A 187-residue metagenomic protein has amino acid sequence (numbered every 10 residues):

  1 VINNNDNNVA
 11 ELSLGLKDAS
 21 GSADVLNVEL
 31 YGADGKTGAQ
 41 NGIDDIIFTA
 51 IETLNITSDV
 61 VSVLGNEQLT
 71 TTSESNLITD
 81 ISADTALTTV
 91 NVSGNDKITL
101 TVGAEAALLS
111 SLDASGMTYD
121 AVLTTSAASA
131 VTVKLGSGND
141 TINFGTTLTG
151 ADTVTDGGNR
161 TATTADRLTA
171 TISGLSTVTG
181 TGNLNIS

Functional and structural regions predicted by a protein language model:
V1-S187: Solvent-exposed, low-complexity segments and loops of surface/extracellular structural proteins
